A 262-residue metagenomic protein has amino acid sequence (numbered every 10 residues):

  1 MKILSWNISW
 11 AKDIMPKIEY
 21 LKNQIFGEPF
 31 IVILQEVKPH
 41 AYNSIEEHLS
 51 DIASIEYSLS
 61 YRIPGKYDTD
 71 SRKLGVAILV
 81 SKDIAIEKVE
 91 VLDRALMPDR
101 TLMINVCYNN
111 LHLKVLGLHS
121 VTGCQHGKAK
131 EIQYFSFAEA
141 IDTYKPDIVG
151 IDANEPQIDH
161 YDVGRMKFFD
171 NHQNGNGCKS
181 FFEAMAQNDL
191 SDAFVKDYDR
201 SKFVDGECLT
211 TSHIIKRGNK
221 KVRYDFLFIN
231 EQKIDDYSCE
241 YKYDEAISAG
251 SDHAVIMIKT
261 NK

Functional and structural regions predicted by a protein language model:
M1-I52, S60, K66-K73, K262: N-terminal, active-site-proximal structural segment of metallo-dependent hydrolase catalytic domains
M1-W10, H112-C124, G150: Active-site-proximal beta-strand elements of phosphoester/diester hydrolases
N7-S9, V37-K38, A85, H119-V121 (+2 more regions): Catalytic metal-binding/acid-base residues of hydrolase active sites
V37-S120: Structured beta-strand-rich core segments of catalytic domains in phosphoester-bond hydrolases
D51-I52, I132-Y224, I229: Metal-dependent phosphoesterases centered on the DNase I-like endonuclease/exonuclease/phosphatase
D70-K88, C107, I214-D236, T260-N261: Conserved beta strand-loop-helix elements of the APE1-like EEP
V91-R94, L118-Y134, V163-N171: Surface-exposed cleft-lining segments at the edges of enzyme active sites
G150, K242-K262: Surface polyanion/phosphate-binding segment centered on an Asp-His-Pro turn
